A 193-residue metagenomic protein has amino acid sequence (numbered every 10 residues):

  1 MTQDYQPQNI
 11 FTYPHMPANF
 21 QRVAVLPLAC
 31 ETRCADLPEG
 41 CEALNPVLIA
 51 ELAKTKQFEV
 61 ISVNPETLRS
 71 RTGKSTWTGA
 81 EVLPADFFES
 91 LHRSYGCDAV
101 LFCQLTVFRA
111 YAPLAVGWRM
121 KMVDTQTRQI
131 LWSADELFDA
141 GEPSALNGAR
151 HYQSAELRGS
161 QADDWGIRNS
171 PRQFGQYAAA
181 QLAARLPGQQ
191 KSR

Functional and structural regions predicted by a protein language model:
M1-F20, L91-S94, P113-A115, D124-R193: C-terminal/domain-edge helix-coil "capping" segments
Q6-F11, V82-F88, F102-L105: N-terminal post-signal-peptidase region of extra-cytosolic proteins
R22-P27, T32-V100, A178-S192: N-terminal segment of the mature soluble domain
R22-P27, V100-Q104, G117-K121, S133: Soluble periplasmic/extracytoplasmic beta-strand elements of cell-envelope proteins
C30-R33, E66-S70, T106-Y111, L137-A140: Solvent-exposed loop/turn segments at secondary-structure junctions within structured extracellular/periplasmic domains
E39-G40, V116-W118: Short, glycine/charged-enriched secondary-structure capping and boundary segments
E42-V47, A80-V82, M120-D124, D139 (+1 more regions): Short, low-complexity, polar/charged sequence segments that are solvent-exposed and flexible
